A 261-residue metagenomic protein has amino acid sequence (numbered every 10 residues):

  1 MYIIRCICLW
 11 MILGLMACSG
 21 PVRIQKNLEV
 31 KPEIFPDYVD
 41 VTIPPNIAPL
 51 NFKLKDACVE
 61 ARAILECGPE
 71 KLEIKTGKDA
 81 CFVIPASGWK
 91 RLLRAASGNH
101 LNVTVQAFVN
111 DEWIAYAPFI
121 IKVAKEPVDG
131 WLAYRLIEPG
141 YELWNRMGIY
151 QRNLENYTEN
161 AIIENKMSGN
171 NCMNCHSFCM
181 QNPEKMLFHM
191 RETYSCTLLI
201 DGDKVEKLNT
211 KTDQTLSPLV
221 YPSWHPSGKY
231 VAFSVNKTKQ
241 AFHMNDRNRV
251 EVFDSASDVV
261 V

Functional and structural regions predicted by a protein language model:
M16-A17: C-terminal motif of bacterial Sec signal peptides marking the signal peptidase cleavage site
I34, W113-Y141, Q214-T215: Low-complexity, Pro/Ser/Thr- and charge-rich linker/hinge segments at domain boundaries
N51, C175-S177, Y221-S223: Conserved beta-strand position repeated once per blade in WD40 beta-propeller domains
G130-L143, L199, F233-A256: Short, conserved, GDST-rich strand-edge loop motifs in beta-rich repeat architectures
L132, K185-M186, G228-V231: Hydrophobic beta-strand positions that form the internal "hydrophobic ladder" of WD40/Gbeta-like beta-propeller blades
I149-N153, I200-D203, V250-V261: Beta-propeller blade signature
I163-N170, T210-L216: Surface loop/turn motifs at the tips and blade-to-blade linkers of beta-strand repeat domains
M180-N182, P226-S227: Residue-level detector of Asp-centered blade-edge/turn motifs that repeat once per structural unit in beta-propeller
